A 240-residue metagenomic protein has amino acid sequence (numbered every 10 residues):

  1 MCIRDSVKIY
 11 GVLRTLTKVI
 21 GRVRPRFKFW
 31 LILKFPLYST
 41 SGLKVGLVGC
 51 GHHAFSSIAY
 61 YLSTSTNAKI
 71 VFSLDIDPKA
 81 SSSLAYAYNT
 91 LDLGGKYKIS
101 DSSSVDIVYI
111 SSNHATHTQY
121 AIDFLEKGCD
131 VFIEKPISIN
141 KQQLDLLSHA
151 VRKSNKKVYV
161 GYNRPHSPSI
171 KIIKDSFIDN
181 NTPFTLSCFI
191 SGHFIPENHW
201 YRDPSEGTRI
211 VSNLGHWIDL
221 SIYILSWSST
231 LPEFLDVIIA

Functional and structural regions predicted by a protein language model:
M1-S6: Conserved small/polar residues in nucleotide/adenosyl-binding loops
V7-Y88: N-terminal Rossmann-like dinucleotide-binding module
F55, S81, H117-T118, N140-K141 (+1 more regions): Short, well-ordered alpha-helical microsegments
L62-S63, E126, H149-S154: Acidic (Asp/Glu)-rich catalytic clusters
V71, D106, F184: Conserved acidic residues
Y88-F132, P136-L147: Beta-loop-alpha module in the N-terminal Rossmann-like domain of NAD(P)-dependent dehydrogenases, especially those
S138-N198: A contiguous active-site-proximal alpha/beta segment in oxidoreductase catalytic domains
E197-A240: Rossmann-like dinucleotide-binding domain that binds NAD(P)(H)
